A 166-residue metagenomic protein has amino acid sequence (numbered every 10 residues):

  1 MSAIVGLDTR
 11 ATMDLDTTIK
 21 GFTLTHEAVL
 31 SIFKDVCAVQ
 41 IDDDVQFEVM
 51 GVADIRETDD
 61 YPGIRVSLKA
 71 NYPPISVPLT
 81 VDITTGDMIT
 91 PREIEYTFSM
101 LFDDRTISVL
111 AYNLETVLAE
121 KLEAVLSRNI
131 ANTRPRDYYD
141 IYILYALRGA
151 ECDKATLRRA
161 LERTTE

Functional and structural regions predicted by a protein language model:
S2-E166: Compositionally biased terminal segments of proteins
